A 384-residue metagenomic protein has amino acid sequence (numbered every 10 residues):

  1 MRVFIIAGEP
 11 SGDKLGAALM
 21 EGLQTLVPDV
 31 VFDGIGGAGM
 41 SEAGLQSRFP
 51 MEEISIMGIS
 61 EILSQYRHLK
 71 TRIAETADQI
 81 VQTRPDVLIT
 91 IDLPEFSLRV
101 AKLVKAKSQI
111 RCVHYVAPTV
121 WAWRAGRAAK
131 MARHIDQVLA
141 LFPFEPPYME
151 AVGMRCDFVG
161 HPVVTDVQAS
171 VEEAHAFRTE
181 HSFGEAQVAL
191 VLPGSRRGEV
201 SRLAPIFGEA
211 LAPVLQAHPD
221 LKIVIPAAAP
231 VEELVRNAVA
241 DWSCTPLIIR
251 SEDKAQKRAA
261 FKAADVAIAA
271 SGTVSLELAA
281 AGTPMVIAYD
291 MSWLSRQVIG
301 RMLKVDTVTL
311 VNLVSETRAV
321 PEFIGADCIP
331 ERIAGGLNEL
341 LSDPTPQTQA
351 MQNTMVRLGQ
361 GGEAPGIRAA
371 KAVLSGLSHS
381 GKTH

Functional and structural regions predicted by a protein language model:
M1-H384: Nucleotide-activated sugar donor-binding and catalytic core shared by glycosyltransferases and related lipid-linked
